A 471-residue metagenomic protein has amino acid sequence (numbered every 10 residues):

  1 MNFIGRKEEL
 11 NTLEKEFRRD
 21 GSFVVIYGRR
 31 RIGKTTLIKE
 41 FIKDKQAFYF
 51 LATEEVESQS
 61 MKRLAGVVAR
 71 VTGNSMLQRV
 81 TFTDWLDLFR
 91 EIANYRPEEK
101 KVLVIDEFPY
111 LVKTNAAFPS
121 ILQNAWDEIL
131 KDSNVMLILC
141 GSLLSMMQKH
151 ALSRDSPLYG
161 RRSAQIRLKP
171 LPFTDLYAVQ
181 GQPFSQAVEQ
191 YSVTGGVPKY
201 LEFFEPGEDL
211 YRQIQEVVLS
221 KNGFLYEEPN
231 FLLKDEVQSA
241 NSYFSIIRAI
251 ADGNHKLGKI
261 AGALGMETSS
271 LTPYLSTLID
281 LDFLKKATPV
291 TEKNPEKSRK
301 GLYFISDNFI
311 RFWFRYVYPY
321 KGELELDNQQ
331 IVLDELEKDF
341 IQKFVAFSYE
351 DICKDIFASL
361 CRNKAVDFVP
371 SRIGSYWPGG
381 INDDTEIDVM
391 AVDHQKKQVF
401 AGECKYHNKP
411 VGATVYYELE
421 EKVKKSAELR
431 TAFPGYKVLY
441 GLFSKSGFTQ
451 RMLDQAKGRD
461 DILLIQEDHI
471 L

Functional and structural regions predicted by a protein language model:
M1-D334: Phosphate-binding site recognition
G301-L471: A cross-kingdom feature that marks ATP-driven nucleic-acid transaction machinery
